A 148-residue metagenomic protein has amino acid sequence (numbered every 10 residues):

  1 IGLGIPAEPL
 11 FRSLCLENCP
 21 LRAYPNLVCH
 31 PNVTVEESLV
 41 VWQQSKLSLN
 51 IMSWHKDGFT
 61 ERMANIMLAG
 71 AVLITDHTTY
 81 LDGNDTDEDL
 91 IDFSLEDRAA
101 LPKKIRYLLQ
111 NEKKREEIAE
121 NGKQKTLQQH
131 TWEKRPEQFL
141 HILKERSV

Functional and structural regions predicted by a protein language model:
I1-P9: Single conserved hydrophobic/aromatic residue that forms the stacking wall/gate of nucleotide- or nucleobase-binding
E8-A64, L68-D87, E145-R146: Nucleotide-sugar donor-binding catalytic core of glycosyltransferases
V35, R98-A99, E112, W132: Residues at or immediately preceding the N-termini of alpha-helices
E61, E96, H130: Residue-level signal for the nucleotide or nucleotide-sugar donor/cofactor binding architecture
V72-L73, D89-D97, Q138, I142-V148: Short, contiguous hydrophobic alpha-helices characteristic of membrane insertion segments
D82-K104, K114: Change "using UDP/GDP/dTDP sugars" to "using nucleotide sugars
Q110-L143: A charged, aromatic-enriched C-terminal amphipathic alpha-helix characteristic of glycosyltransferases across folds
